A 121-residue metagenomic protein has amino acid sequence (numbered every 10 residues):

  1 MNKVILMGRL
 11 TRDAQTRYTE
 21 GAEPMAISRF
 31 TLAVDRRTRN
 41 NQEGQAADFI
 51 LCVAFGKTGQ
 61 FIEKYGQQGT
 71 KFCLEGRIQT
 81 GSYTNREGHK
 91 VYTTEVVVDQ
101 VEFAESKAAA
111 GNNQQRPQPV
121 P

Functional and structural regions predicted by a protein language model:
M1, R17-A22, R39-Q45, G88-H89 (+1 more regions): Acidic, gly/ser/pro-rich intrinsically disordered tails
K3, R29-T31, L51, F61 (+2 more regions): Residue-level recognition of specific faces of alpha-helices
V4-A47, Y92: Core FKBP-type peptidyl-prolyl cis-trans isomerase
I5-R12, L32, Q68-T80, V98-V101: OB-fold and OB-like beta-barrel modules that bind single-stranded nucleic acids
D13-Q15, D35-R39, K57, Q79-Y83 (+1 more regions): Short coil/turn motifs at secondary-structure junctions
G44-T58: Disulfide-stabilized netrin-like
F55-V91: Beta-rich strand-turn-strand
